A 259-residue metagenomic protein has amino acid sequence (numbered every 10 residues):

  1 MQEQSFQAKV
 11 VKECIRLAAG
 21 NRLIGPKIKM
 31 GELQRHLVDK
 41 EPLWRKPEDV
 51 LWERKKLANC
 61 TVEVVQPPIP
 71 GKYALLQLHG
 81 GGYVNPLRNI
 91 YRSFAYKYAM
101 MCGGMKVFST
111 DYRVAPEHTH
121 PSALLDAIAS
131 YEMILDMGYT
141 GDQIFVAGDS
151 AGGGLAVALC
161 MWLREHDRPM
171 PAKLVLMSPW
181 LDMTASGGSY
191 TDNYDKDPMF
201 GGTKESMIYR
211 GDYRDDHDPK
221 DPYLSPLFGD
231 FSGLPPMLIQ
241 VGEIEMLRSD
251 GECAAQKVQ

Functional and structural regions predicted by a protein language model:
M1-P67: A glycine/proline-hinged amphipathic helix-loop "lid/cap" segment that gates access to hydrophobic ligand pockets
C14, A18-G20, L51-Q259: Alpha/beta-hydrolase superfamily serine-hydrolase fold, recognizing
